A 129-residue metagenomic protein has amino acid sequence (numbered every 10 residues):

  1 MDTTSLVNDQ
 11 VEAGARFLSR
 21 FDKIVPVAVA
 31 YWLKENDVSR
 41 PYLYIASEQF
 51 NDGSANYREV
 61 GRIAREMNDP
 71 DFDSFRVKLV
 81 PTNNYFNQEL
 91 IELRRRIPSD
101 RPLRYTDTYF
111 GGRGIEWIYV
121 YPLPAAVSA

Functional and structural regions predicted by a protein language model:
M1-A13: N-terminal presequence-like segments and adjacent domain-start helices
V11-V25: Short amphipathic alpha-helix segments
E12, R16, V38-R40, A55: Short, well-structured alpha-helical interface segments that form or flank functional binding sites
K23-P41: Short edge beta-strands and adjacent turn/loop segments
V27, R40-L43, D71-K78: Hydrophobic beta-strand segments of well-ordered beta-sheets in folded domains
R40-D52: Catalytic metal-binding acidic patch
G53-D73: Short, non-transmembrane amphipathic alpha-helical segments
P70-A129: Catalytic "initiation/cleavage/transfer" segments centered on a nucleophilic residue and adjacent nucleic-acid-engaging
